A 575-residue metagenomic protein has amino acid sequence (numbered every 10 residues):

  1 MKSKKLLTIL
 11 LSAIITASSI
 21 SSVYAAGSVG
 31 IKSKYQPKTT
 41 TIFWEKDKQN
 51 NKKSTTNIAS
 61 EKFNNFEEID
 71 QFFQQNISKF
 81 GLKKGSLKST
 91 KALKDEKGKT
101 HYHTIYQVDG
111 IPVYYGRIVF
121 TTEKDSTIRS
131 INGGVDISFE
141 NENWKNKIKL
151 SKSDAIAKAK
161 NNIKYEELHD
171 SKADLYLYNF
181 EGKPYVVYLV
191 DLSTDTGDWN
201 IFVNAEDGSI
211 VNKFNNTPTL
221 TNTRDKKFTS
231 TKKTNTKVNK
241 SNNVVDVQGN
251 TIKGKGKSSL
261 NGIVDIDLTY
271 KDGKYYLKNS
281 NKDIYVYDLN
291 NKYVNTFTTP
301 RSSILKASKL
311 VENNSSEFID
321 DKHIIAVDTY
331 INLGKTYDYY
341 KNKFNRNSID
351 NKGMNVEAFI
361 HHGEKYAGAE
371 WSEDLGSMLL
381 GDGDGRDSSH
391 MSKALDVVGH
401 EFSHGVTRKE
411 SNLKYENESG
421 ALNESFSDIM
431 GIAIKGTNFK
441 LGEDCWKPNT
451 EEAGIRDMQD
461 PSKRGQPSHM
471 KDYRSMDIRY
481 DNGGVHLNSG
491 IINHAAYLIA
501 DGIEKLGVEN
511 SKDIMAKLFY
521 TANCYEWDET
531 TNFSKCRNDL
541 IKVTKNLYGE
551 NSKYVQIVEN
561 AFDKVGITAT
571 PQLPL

Functional and structural regions predicted by a protein language model:
K2-S3, L7, S22-V398, G405-L575: Zymogen propeptides/activation segments of proteases
L10-S19: Hydrophobic core
